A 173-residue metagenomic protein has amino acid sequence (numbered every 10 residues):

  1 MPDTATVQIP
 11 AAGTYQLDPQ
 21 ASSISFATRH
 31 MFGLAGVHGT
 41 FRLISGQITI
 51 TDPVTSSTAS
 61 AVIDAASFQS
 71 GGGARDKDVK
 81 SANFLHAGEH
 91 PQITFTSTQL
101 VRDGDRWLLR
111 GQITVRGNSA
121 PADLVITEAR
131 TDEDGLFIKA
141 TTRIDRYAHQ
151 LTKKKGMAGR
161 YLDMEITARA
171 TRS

Functional and structural regions predicted by a protein language model:
M1-S173: Low-complexity, acidic/polar, glycine-enriched regions of mature
